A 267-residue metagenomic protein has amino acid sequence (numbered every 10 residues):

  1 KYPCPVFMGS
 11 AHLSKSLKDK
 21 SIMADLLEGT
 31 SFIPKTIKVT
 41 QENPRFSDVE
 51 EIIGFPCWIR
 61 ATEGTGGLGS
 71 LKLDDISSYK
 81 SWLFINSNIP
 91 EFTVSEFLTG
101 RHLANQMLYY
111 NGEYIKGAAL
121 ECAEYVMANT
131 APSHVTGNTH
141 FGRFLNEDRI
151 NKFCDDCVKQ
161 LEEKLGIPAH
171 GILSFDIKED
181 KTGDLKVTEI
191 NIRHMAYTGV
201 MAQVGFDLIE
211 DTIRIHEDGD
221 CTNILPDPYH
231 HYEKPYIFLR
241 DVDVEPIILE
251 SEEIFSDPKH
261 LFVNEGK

Functional and structural regions predicted by a protein language model:
K1-S47: Conserved N-proximal alpha/beta basic substrate-recognition cap immediately N-terminal to, or forming the N-lobe
S21, E63-G67: Conserved A3 ("GATE") glycine/threonine-rich loop of ANL adenylate-forming enzymes
I33-P34, P56-W58, L68-G100, V158-L165: Conserved ATP-binding module of the ATP-grasp superfamily
V39, S70-D75, L108-Y110: Short beta-strand-to-turn element immediately C-terminal to the catalytic PLP-Schiff-base lysine in fold type I
N43, S95-L98, S174-K178: Short, solvent-exposed loop/turn elements at beta->coil junctions and helix N-caps that rim active or binding pockets
F46-I52, L83-I85: Short amphipathic alpha-helix with an adjacent loop that forms part of the alpha/beta core around
E96-H102, Q106-E162, N191-H216: ATP-dependent carboxylate/phosphate-activation module, predominantly the ATP-grasp catalytic core and closely related
D148-K267: ATP-dependent carboxylate activation and anion-phosphoryl transfer catalytic cores that bind Mg-ATP to form
